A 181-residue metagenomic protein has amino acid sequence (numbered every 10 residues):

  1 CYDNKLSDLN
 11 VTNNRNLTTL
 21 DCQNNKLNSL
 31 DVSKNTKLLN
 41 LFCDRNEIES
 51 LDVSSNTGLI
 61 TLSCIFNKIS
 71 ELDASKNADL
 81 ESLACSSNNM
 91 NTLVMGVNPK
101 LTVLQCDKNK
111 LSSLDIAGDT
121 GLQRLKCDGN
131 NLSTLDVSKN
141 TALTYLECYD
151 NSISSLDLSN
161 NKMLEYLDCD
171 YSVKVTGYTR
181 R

Functional and structural regions predicted by a protein language model:
C1, T18-C22, L39-C43, I60-C64 (+5 more regions): Conserved hydrophobic beta-strand positions in leucine-rich repeat
C1-S7, V11, R180-R181: Low-complexity/repetitive intrinsically disordered segments
S7, S29, S50, S55 (+5 more regions): Serine residues within intrinsically disordered or low-complexity segments
L9, L30, L51, L72 (+5 more regions): Canonical leucine-rich repeat
N13-T18, K34-L38, E47, S55-L59 (+5 more regions): Leucine-rich repeat
Y149-R181: Leucine-rich solenoid repeat scaffolds
